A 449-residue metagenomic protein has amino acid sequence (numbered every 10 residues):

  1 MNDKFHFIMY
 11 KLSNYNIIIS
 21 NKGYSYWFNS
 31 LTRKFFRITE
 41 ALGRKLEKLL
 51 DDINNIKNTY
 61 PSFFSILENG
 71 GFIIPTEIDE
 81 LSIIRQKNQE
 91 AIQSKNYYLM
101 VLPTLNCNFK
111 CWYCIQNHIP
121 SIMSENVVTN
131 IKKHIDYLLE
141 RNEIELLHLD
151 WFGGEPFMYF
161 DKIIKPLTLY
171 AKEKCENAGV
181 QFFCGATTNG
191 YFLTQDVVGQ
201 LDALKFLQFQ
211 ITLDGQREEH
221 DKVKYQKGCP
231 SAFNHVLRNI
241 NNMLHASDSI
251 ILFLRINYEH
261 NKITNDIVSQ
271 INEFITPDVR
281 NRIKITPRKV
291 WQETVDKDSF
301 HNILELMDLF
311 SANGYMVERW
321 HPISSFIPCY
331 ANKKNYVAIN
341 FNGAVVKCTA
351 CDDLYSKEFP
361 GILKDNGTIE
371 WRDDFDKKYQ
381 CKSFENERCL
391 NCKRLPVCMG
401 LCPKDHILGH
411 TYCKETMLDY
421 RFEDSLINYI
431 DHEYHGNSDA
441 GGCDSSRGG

Functional and structural regions predicted by a protein language model:
N2-Y10, V279-K284, R288-Y355, V397 (+1 more regions): A C-terminal junction/extension of Radical SAM enzymes
K11-R37, Y60-M100: N-terminal [4Fe-4S]-dependent radical SAM core
R37-I53: Short amphipathic alpha-helical recognition elements used for nucleic-acid or partner binding across transcription
P75-K95, F310, G314-E318, I323 (+1 more regions): Short, charged low-complexity linear segments at domain edges
M100, T104, N117-I285: Conserved glycine-rich "GG(E/T)P / GGGxP" loop and the immediately following alpha-helix in the radical SAM core
C107, C111-C114: The canonical Cys-X-X-Cys-His
C114-I119, K393-V397: Detector for the c-type heme attachment site
Y355-G449: Flexible mid-to-C-terminal extensions adjoining Fe-S/redox cofactors in radical SAM and related proteins
